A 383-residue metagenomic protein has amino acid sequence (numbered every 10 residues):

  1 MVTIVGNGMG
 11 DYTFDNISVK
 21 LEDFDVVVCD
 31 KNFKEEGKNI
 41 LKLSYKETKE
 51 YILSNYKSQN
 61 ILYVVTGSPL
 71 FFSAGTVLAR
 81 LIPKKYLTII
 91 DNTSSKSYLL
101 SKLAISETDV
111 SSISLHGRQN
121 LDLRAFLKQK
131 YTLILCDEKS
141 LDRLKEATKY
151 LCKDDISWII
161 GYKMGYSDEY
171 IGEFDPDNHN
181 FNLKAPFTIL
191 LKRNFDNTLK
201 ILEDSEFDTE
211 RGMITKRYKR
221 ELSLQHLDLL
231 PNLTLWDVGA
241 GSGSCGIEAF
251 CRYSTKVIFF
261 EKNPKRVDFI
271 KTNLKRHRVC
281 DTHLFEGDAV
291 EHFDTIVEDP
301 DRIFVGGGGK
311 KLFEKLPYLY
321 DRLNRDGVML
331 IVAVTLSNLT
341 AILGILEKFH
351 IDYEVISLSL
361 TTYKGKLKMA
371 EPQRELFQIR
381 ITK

Functional and structural regions predicted by a protein language model:
M1-K42, Q225-H226, L230: Glycine-rich, flexible N-terminal cofactor/catalytic loop recognition
V2-N7, F14-N16, I61, Y131-R211: A contiguous loop/helix-start segment that scaffolds small-molecule binding in enzyme catalytic cores
I4, T66-Q129, V290, F349-E371: Class I SAM-dependent methyltransferase SAM-binding "motif I" and its flanking Rossmann-like core
N232-G241: Conserved class I S-adenosyl-L-methionine
S242-S254: Conserved SAM-binding loop of SAM-dependent methyltransferases across substrates and taxa, primarily the Class I
F260-P300: S-adenosyl-L-methionine
E261-R266, G307-K311, V334: Short beta->alpha hinge that forms the Motif I/post-I loop of the SAM-binding pocket
Y318-F377: C-terminal substrate-binding/active-site "lid" region of AdoMet-derived donor-dependent transferases
